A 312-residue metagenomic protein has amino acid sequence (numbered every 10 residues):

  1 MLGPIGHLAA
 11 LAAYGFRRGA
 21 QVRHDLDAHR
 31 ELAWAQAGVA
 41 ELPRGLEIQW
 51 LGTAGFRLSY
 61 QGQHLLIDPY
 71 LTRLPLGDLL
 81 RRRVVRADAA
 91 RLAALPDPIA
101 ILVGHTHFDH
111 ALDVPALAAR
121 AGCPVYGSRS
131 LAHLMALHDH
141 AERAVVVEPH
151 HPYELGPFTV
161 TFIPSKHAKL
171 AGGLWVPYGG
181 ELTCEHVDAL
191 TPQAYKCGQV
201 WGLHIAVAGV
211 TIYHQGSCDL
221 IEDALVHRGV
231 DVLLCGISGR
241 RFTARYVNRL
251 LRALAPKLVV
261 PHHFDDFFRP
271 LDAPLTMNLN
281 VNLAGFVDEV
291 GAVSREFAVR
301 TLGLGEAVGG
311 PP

Functional and structural regions predicted by a protein language model:
A33-A40, Y60-V103, H107, L112-A116 (+2 more regions): Pre-active-site segment of Zn-dependent metallo-hydrolases
L58-Q61, L155-G156, I205-A208: Active-site beta-strand termini and strand-to-loop segments that position acidic
I67-Y70, D97-H107, Y126-R129, Y213-C218 (+3 more regions): Active-site neighborhood of phospho(di)ester-bond hydrolases with catalytic His/Asp-centered motifs
L74, T106-L112, A132-M135, H151-Y153 (+5 more regions): Active-site environment of divalent metal-dependent phosphoester hydrolases
A87-W175: Active-site HxH/HxHxD metal-binding segment of metal-dependent hydrolases
A94-P96, L117-A121, V226-G229, L250-A255: Short, conserved loop/helix-junction motifs that constitute active-site signature segments in enzyme catalytic cores
P124, A136-P152, N248, R252 (+1 more regions): Binuclear metal-ion centers of metallo-dependent hydrolases, dominated by the metallo-beta-lactamase
D188-A253: Active-site-proximal loop/helix segments of hydrolase catalytic cores
